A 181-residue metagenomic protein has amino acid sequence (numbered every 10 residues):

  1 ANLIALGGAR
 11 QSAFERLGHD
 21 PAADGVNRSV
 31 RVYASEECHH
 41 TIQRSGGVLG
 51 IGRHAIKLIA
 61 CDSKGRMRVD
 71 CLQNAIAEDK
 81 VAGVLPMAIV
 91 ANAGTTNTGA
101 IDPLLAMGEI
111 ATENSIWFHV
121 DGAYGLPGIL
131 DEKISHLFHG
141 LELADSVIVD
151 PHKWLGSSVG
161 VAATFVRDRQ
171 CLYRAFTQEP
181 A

Functional and structural regions predicted by a protein language model:
A1, H119-G128, W154-L155: FAD-binding core of FAD-dependent oxidoreductases, characterized by glycine-rich FAD pyrophosphate-binding loops
A1-L85: PLP-dependent aspartate aminotransferase-fold enzymes
I4-G7, R44-G47, G99-P103, G128-I134 (+2 more regions): Short acidic, glycine/serine/threonine-rich loops at helix termini
G8-E15, V48-G50, L105-I110, E132-L141: A glycine- and small-aliphatic-rich helix-loop capping segment at beta-alpha/alpha-beta transitions that lines
C38, G94-T95, Y124-L126, K153: Active-site-proximal loop/turn and secondary-structure-junction residues that shape catalytic pockets, frequently
M67-H119: Active-site phosphate-binding strand-loop segment of PLP-dependent enzymes
M87, T95, N114, H139-A181: Active-site C-terminal subdomain of aminotransferase-like
